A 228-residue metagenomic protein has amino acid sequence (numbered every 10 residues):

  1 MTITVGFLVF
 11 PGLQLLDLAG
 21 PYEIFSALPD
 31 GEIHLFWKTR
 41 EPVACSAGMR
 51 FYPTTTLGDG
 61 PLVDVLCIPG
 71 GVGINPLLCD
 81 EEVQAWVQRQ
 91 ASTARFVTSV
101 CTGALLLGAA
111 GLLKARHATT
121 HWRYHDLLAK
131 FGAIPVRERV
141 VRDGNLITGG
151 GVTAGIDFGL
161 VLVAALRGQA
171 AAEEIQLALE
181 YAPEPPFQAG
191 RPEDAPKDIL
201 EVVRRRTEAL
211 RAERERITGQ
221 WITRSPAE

Functional and structural regions predicted by a protein language model:
M1-V97, A104-A109, H125-L127, I134-R137 (+1 more regions): Extended, subdomain-level signal for the structured scaffold at the beginning of enzyme domains
V97-T98, A118: A short beta-strand/loop micro-motif in the catalytic core of glycosyltransferases that engages the nucleotide-sugar
G103-L106, A110-G155: A contiguous binding-surface segment within folded domains or other stable secondary-structure elements
